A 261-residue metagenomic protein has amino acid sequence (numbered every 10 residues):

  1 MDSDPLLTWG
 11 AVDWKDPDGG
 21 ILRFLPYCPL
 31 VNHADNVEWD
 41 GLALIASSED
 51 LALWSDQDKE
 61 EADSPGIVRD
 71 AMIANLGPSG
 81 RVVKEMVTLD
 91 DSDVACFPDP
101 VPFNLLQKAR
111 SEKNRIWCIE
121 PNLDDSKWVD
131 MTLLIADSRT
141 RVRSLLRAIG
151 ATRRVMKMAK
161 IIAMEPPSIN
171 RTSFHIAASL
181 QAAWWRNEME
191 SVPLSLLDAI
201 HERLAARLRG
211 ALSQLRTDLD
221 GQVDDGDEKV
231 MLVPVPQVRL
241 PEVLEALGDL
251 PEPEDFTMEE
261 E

Functional and structural regions predicted by a protein language model:
M1-E261: Compositional signal for N-terminal targeting/processing segments
